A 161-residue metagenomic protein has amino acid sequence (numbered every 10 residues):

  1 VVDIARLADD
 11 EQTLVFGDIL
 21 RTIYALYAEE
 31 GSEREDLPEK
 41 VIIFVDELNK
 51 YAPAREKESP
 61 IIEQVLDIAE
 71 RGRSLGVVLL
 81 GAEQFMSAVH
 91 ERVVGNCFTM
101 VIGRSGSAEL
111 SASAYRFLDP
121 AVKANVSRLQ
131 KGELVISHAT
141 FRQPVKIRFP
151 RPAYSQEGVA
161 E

Functional and structural regions predicted by a protein language model:
V1-D67, S74, L134-T140: P-loop NTPase motor domains
D9, Q143, Y154: Short, acidic Gly/Pro/Ser/Thr-rich loop/turn segments
G17-L20, F117-L118, R151-A153: Short, solvent-exposed amphipathic alpha-helical segments in soluble enzyme and RNA/protein-processing domains
P60-I62, L66-P150: Conserved ATP-driven motor cores of ASCE-family P-loop NTPases powering translocation/secretion/packaging/pilus
K146-E161: Charge-patterned, long linear interaction tracts outside catalytic cores
